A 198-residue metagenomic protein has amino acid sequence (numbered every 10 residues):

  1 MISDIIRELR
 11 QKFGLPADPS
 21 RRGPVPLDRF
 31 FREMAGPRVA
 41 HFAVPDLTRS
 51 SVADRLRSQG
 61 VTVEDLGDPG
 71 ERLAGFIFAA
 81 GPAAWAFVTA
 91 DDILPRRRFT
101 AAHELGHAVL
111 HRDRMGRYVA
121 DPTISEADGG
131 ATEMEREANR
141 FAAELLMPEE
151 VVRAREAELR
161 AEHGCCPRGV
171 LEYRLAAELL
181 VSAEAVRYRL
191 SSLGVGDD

Functional and structural regions predicted by a protein language model:
M1-D198: Active-site hotspot residues in diverse enzymes, especially metal/ion-binding acidic/histidine motifs
